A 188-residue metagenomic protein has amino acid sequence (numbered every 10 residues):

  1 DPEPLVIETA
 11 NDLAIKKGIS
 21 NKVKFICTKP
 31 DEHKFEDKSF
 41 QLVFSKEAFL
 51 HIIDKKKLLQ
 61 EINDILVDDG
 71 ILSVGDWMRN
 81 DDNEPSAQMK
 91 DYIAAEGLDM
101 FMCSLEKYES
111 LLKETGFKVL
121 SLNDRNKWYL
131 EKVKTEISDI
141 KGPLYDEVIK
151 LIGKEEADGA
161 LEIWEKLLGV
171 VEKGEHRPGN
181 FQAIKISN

Functional and structural regions predicted by a protein language model:
D1-E32: Class I SAM-dependent methyltransferase SAM/SAH-binding core
K24-I26, L120-N123: General small-molecule cofactor/ligand-binding pocket signal
D31-V43: A short acidic, Gly/Pro-enriched loop at the edge of an enzyme's catalytic core that lines a small-molecule cofactor
Q41-D54: A short SAM/SAH-binding and catalytic strip from SAM-dependent methyltransferases
K56-I71: A short glycine-rich, Lys/Arg-flanked "PGG" loop and its adjoining helix->strand segment in the class I
W77-D99: Short, glycine-/aromatic-enriched active-site segment of Class I SAM-dependent methyltransferases
M100-L122: Short alpha-helix
S121-N188: Conserved Class I S-adenosyl-L-methionine
